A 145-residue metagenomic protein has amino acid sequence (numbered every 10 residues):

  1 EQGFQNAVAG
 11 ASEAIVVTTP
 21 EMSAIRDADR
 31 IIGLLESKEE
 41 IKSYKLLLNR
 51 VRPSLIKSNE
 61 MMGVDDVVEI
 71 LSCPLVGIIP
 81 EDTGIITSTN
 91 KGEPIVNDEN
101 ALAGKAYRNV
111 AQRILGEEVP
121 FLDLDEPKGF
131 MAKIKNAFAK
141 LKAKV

Functional and structural regions predicted by a protein language model:
E1-G77, E81, I86-T87: Conserved catalytic-core segment of NTP-binding enzymes
N6, R30, A106-N109, R113: Alpha-helical scaffold segments in soluble metabolic enzymes
E81, A103-A106, F130: Alpha-helical structural motif
K91-A106: C-terminal boundary of histidine-terminating zinc-finger modules
N109, R113, L122-V145: A short, charged, Gly/Pro-tolerant segment at domain boundaries
